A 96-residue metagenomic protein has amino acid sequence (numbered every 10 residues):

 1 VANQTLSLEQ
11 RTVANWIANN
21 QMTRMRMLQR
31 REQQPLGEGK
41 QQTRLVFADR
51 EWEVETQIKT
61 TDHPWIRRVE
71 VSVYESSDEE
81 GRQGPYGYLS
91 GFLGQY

Functional and structural regions predicted by a protein language model:
V1-Y96: Flexible, low-complexity segments enriched in proline/glycine/serine and punctuated by aromatic residues
